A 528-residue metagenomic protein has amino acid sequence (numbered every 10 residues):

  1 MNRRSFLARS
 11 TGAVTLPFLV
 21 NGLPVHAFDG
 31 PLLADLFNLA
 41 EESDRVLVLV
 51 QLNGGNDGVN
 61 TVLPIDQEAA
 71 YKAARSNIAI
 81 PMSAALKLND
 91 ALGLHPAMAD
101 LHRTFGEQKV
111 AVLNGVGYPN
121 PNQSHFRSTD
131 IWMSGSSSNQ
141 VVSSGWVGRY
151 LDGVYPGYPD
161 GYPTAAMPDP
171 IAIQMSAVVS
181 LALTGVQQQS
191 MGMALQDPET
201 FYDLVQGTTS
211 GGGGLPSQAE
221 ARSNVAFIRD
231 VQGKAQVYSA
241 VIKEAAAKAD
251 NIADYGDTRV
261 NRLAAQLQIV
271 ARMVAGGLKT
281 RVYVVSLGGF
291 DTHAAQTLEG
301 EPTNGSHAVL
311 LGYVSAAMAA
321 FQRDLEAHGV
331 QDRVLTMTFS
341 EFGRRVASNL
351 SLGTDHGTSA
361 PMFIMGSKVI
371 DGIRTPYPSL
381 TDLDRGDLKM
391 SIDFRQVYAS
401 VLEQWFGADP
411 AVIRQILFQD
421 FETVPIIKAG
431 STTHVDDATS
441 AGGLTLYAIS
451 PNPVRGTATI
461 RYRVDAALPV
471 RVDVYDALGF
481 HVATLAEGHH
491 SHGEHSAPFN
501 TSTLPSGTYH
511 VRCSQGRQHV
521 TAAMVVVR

Functional and structural regions predicted by a protein language model:
M1-S315, A320-H328, A347, I364-S367 (+1 more regions): Feature for exported/extracytoplasmic and membrane-associated proteins, marking the mature portion
R45-V46, I171, V334, A360 (+1 more regions): Residue-level detector of short, conserved catalytic/binding motifs and their immediate flanks
G54, A294, R344, R455 (+1 more regions): Short, glycine/acidic-enriched loop or turn micro-motifs at the edges of active sites
I65-E68, T354-H356, V435, S491: Glycine-rich, phosphate-binding/catalytic loops in enzymes
V284, D332-F339: Beta-strand segments within the central parallel beta-sheet cores of soluble alpha/beta enzyme folds
S340-D371: Histidine-centered active-site microenvironments of extracellular/periplasmic hydrolases and transferases
A429-A441: Low-complexity, Pro/Thr/Ser/Gly/Ala-rich linker/spacer regions in secreted, extracellular modular proteins
S440-S450, V454-R528: C-terminal outer-membrane/trafficking sorting elements
